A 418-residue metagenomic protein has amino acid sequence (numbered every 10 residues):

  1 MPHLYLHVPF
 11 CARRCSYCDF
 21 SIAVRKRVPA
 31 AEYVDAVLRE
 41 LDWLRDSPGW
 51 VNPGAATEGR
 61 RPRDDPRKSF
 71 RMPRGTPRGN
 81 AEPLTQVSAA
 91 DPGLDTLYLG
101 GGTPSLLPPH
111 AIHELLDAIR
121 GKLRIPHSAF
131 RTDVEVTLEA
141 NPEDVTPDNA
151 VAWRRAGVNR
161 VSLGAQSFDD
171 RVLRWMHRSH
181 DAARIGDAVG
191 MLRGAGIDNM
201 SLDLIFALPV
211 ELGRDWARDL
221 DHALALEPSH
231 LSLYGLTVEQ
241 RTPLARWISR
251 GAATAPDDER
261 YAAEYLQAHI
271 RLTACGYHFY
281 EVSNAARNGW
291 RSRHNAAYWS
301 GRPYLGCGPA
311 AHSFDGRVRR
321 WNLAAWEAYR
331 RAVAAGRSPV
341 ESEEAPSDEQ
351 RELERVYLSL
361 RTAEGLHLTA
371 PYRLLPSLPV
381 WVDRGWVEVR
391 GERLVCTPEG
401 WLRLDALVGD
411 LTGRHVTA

Functional and structural regions predicted by a protein language model:
M1-H3, I22-P48, G93-Y372: C-terminal scaffold of the Radical SAM
M1-L4, W50, Q86, D91 (+2 more regions): N-terminal [4Fe-4S]-dependent radical SAM core
P9-I22: Local cysteine-cluster metal-coordination motifs and their immediate loop/turn environment, predominantly Fe-S cluster
D46-A90, K122-T132: Intrinsic disorder/low-complexity segments
A370-D383: Short amphipathic alpha-helical interaction segments
V382-E392: A short, conserved structural fragment
R393-T397: Minor-groove-contacting beta-hairpin "wing" of winged helix-turn-helix DNA-binding domains
E399-A418: Short, amphipathic alpha-helical interaction segments positioned at domain boundaries
